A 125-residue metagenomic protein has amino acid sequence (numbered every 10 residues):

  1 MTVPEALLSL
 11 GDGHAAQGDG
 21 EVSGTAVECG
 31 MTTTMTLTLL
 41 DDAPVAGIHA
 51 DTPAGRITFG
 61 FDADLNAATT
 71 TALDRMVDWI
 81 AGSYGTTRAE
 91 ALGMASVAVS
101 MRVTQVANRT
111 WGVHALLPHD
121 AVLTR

Functional and structural regions predicted by a protein language model:
M1-D41, A50, R88-A89, M94-G112 (+1 more regions): Glycine-rich anion/phosphate-binding loop at the beta-strand->alpha-helix junction
C29-R75: Glycine- and charge-enriched low-complexity intrinsically disordered segments
D62, N66-R102, R125: Alpha/propeptide regions of enzymes that mature by internal proteolysis
L116: Conserved catalytic-core subdomain
H119-R125: A cross-kingdom feature marking charged/low-complexity
